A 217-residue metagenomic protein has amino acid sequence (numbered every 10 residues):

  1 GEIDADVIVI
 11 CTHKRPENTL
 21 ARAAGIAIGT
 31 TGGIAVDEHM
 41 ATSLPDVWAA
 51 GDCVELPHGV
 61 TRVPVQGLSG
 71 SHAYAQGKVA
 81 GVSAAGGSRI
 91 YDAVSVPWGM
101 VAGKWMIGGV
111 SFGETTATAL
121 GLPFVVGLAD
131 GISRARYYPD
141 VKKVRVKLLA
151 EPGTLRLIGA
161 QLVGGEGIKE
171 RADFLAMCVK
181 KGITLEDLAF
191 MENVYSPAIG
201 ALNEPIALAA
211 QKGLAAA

Functional and structural regions predicted by a protein language model:
G1-D4, Y91-S95, P152-T154: A short alpha-helix capping/helix-coil boundary motif
E2-V79, F174, C178: FAD-site-proximal beta/loop scaffold in flavoenzymes
I8, T31, S95, F112 (+1 more regions): Short beta-strand-initiation
I8, W48, A85, L162-V163: Residue-level structural signal for beta-strand termini and adjacent loop
T12, K104-V110, T118-A217: Flexible, glycine-rich terminal cap/loop adjacent to redox cofactors in electron-transfer oxidoreductases
N18, E114, T118: Short glycine-/small-residue-rich flexible loop motifs, especially phosphate/cofactor-binding loops
A27-T31, G87-W98, P123-G127: A short alpha-helix-loop-beta-strand transition element characteristic of N-terminal alpha/beta dinucleotide-binding
V36, A50-G113, A198-A217: A conserved FAD-binding loop/helix module that cradles the flavin
